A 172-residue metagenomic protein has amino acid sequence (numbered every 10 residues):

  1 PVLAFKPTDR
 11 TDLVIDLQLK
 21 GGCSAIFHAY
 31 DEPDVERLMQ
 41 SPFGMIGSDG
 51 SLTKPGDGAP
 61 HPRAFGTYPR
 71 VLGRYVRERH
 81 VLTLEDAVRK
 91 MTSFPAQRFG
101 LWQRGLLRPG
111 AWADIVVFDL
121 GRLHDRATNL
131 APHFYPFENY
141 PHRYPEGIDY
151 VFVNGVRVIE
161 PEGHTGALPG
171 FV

Functional and structural regions predicted by a protein language model:
P1-K20, P33-H124: His/Asp/Glu-enriched, well-ordered alpha-helical/loop segment that forms or immediately abuts the divalent-metal
A25: The substrate-binding groove and active-site-proximal loops of carbohydrate-active enzymes, especially glycoside
R37-F43, S48-S51, V117-P169: C-terminal cap of metal-dependent C-N hydrolases
T67-P69, L168-F171: Cofactor-binding beta-sheet edge motifs in enzyme active sites
